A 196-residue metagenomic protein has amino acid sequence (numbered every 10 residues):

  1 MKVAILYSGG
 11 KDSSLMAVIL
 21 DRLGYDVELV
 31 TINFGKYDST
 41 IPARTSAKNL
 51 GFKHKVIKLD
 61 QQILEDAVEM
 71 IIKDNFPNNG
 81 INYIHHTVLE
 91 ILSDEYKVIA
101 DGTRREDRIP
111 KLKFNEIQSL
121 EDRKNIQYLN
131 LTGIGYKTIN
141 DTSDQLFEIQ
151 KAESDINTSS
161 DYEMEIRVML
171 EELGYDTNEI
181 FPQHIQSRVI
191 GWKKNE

Functional and structural regions predicted by a protein language model:
M1-I5, G9-E196: Nucleotide-activated chemistry modules centered on ATP-dependent adenylation/adenylyltransferase
